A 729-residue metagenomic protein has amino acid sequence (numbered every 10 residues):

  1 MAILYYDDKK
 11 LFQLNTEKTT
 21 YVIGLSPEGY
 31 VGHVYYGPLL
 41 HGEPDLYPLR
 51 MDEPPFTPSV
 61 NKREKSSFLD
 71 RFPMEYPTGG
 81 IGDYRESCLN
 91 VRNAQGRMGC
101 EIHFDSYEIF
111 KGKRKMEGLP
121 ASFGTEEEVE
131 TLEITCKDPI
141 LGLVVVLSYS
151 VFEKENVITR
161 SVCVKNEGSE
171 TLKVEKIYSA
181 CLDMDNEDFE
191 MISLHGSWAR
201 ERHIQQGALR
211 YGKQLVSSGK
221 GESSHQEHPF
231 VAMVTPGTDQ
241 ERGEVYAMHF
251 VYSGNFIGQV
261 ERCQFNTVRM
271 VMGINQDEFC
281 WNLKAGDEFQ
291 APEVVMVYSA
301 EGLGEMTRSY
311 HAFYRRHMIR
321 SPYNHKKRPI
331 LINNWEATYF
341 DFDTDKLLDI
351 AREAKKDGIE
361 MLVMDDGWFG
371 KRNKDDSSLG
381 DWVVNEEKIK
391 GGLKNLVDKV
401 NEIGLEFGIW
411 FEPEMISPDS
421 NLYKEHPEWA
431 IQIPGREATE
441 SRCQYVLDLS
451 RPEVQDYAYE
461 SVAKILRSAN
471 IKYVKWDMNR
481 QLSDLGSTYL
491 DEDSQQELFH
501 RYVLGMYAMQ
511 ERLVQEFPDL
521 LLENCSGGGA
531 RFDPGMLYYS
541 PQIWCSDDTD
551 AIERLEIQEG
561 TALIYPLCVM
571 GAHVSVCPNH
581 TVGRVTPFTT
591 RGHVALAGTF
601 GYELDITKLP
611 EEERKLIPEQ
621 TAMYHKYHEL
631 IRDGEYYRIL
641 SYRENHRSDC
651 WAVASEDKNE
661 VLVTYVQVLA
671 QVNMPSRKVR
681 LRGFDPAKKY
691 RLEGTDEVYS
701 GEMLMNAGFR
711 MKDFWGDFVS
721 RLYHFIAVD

Functional and structural regions predicted by a protein language model:
Y5, K10-Q13, Y21, V31-E261 (+2 more regions): Polysaccharide-binding surfaces and accessory modules of carbohydrate-active proteins
K18, V162, G286, I332 (+7 more regions): Conserved, mostly hydrophobic/aromatic
R97-S106, W281-A300, V719-I726: Short Pro-Gly-centered flexible turn/kink motifs
T171, C263-Y314: Extended acidic/polar, glycine-enriched regions that form or flank non-catalytic beta-rich accessory modules
V231, Q240, Y642-D685: Carbohydrate-binding surface patches
Y323-E460, Y473: Aromatic-lined carbohydrate-binding/catalytic grooves of carbohydrate-active enzymes
K390-G392, E425, A430-P587, T599 (+2 more regions): Active-site neighborhood of glycoside hydrolase catalytic domains
S700-D729: C-terminal beta-strand-rich structural cap/linker in extracellular carbohydrate-active enzymes
